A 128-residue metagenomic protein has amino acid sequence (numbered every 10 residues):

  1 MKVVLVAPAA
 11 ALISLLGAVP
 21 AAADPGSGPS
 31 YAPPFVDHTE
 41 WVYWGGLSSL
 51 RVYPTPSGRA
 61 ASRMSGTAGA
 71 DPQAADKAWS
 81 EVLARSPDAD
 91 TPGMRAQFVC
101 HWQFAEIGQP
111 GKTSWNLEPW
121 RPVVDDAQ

Functional and structural regions predicted by a protein language model:
M1-T39: N-terminal prepro-regions of secreted/extracellular proteins
A21, L50-R51, W115: A broad, low-specificity signal marking well-ordered, structured residues that form hydrophobic/aromatic
T39, S48-V52, P56, V124-Q128: Charged, amphipathic alpha-helical regulatory modules used for macromolecular assembly or allosteric control
W44: Extracellular/periplasmic catalytic domains that process cell-envelope and extracellular macromolecules
S48-P87: Acidic/histidine-rich, surface-exposed loop or edge segments in extracytoplasmic proteins
A78-Q128: Extracytosolic low-complexity repeat regions of secreted or lipid-anchored proteins
